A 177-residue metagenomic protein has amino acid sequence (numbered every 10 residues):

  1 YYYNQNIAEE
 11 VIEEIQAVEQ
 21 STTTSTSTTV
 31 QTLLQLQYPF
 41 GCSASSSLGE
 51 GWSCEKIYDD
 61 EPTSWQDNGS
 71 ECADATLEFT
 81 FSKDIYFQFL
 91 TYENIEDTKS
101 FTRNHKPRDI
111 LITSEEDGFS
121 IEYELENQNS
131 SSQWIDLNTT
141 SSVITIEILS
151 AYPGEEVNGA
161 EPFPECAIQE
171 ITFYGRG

Functional and structural regions predicted by a protein language model:
Y1-V11: Hydrophobic single-pass membrane-insertion segments
V11-T80: Disordered, acidic Ser/Thr/Pro-rich linker "stalks" and the adjacent N-terminal cap of the next globular domain
Q35-Y38, N127, T139: Generic detector of low-complexity/intrinsically disordered segments and short hydrophobic N-terminal stretches
S53-I121, N129-G177: Aromatic, loop-rich ligand-recognition surfaces of beta-strand-rich domains
E124: Aromatic- and Lys/Arg-enriched surface recognition patch
